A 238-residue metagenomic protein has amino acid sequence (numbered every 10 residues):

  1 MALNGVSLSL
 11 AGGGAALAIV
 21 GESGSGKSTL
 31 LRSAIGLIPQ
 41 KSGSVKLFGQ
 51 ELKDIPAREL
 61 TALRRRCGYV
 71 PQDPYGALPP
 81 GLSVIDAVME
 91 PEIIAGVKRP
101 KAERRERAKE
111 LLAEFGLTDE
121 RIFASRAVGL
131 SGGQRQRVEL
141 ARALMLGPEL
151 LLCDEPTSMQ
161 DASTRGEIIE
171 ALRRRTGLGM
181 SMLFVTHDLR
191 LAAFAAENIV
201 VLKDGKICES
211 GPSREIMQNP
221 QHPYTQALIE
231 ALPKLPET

Functional and structural regions predicted by a protein language model:
I35: Helix-to-loop junction immediately C-terminal to a conserved catalytic motif
G43-L52: Conserved ABC transporter NBD signature motif
L52-G68, I94, K101, I216-P220: ABC ATPase NBD coupling module
R126-L130, Q134: Conserved ABC ATPase signature
A192-F194: A short, surface-exposed alpha-helical micro-motif characterized by mixed small hydrophobic and charged/polar residues
S210-G211: ABC ATPase "signature
